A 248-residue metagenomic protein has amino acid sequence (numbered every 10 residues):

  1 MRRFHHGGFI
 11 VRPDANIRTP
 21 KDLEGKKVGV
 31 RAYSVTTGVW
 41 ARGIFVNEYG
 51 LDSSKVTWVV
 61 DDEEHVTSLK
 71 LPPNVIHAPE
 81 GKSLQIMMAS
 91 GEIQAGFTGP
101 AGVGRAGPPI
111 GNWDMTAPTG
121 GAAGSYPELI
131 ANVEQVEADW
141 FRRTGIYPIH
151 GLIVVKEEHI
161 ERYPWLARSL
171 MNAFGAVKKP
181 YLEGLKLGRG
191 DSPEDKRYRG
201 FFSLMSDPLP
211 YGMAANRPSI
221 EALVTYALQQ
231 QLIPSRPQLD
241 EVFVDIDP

Functional and structural regions predicted by a protein language model:
M1-S68: Short, glycine-/small- and polar/acidic-enriched structural segments that line small-molecule recognition paths
R18, V56-I86, A101, Q238-P248: Short helix-initiation/N-cap motifs at beta->coil->alpha
D22, I86-M87, Y226: Well-formed, non-transmembrane alpha-helical positions, independent of function
G29-Y33, T37, I76, Y211 (+1 more regions): Conserved aromatic-histidine-acidic binding/catalytic patches
N74-E183: Pocket-lining segment of extracytoplasmic ligand-binding domains
R142, M213, P248: C-terminal edge-of-domain segments
V154, H159-Q229: Secondary-structure end/capping motifs
P218-P248: Tryptophan-rich aromatic "cage" segments
